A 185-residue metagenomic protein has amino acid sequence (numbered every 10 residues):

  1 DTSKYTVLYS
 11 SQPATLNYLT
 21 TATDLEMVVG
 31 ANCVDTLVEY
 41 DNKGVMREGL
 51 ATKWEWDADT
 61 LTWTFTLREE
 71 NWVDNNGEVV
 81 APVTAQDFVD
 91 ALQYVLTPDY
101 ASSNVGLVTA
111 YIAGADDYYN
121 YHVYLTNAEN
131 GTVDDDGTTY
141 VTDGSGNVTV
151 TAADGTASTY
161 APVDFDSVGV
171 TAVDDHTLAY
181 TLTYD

Functional and structural regions predicted by a protein language model:
D1-T2, W54-T60, P162, V170-D175: Extracellular/periplasmic catalytic domains that process cell-envelope and extracellular macromolecules
T2-S11, T52, L61-F65, F88-A91 (+1 more regions): Short, well-ordered beta-strand elements
L8-A58: N-terminal lobe/hinge region of extracytoplasmic solute-binding protein
D24, L67-V79, D166-V168: Second-shell loop/turn segments in exported
A31, D35, T52, L61 (+2 more regions): Solvent-exposed, polar/charged alpha-helical surfaces in well-ordered, non-transmembrane soluble domains, broadly
V38, N42, D59, E69-W72 (+2 more regions): Sec-exported extracytoplasmic/periplasmic mature domains
V45, N76-E78, N147: Residue-level signal for well-ordered, solvent-exposed loop/turn and beta-edge residues enriched in charged/polar side
D87, Y100-D185: Surface-exposed binding/hinge segments that line and control ligand-binding clefts or catalytic entry sites
